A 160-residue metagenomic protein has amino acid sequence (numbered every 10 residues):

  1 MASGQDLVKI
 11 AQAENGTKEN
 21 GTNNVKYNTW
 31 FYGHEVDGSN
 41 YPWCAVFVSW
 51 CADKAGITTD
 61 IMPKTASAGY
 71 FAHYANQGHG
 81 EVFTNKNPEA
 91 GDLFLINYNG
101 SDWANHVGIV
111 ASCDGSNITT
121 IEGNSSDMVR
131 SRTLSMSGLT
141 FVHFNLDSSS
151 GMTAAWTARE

Functional and structural regions predicted by a protein language model:
M1-D60, T153-E160: N-terminal capping segments
V8, T58-D127: ...with weaker cross-activation on analogous glycine-rich loops/strands in unrelated enzymes
K18, D127-M128: Short, acidic Gly/Pro/Ser/Thr-rich loop/turn segments
G21, I118, R130-S131: Short acidic, gly/pro-rich beta-turn/loop elements at beta-sheet edges and active-site/ligand-binding grooves
N24, P88, I118, F141-H143: Short linear motifs centered on Gly/Pro in flexible linkers and helix caps
M128-S137: A short macromolecule-binding patch
S137-E160: Low-complexity, Gly/Ser/Thr/Pro-rich intrinsically disordered linker/tail segments
